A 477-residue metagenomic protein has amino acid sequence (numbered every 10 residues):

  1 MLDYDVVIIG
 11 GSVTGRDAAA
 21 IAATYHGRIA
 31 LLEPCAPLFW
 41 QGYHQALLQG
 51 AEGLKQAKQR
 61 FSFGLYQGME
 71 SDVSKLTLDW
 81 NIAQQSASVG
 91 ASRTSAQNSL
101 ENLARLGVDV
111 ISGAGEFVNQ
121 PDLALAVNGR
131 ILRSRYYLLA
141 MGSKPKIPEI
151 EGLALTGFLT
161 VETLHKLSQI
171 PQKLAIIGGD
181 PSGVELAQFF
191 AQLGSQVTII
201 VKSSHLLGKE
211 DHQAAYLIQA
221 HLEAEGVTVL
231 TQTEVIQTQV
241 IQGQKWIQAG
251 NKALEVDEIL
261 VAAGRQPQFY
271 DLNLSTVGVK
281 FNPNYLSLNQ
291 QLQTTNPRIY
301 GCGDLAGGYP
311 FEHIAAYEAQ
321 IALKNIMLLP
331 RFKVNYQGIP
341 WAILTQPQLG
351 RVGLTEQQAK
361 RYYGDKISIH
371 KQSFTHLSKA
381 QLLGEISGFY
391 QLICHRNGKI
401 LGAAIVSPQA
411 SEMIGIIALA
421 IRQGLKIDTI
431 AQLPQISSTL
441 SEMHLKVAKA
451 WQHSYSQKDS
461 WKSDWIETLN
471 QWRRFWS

Functional and structural regions predicted by a protein language model:
L2-Y4, A20-P148, A154-I170, L206-L207 (+3 more regions): Glycine-rich flavin
L2-Y4, I9-E52, Q346-P347, V352 (+1 more regions): Flexible, glycine-rich terminal cap/loop adjacent to redox cofactors in electron-transfer oxidoreductases
V7-I9, G115, L123, I131-G142 (+6 more regions): Short hydrophobic core segments
G10-V13, I177-D180, E210, D304: Glycine-rich Rossmann-fold phosphate-binding loop(s) that bind the pyrophosphate of adenine dinucleotide cofactors
V110, L139, T160, V229-T231 (+2 more regions): A structural signal for the hydrophobic beta-strands that form the central parallel beta-sheet of Rossmann-like
M141-Q196, S275-V277, F281-Q291, T295: Glycine-rich dinucleotide-binding loop and its adjacent helix/turn
T156-S168, E258-L328: FAD-site-proximal beta/loop scaffold in flavoenzymes
P171-A175, P181-I241, G250, E312 (+2 more regions): Rossmann-like dinucleotide-binding cores of NAD(P)H-dependent redox enzymes
